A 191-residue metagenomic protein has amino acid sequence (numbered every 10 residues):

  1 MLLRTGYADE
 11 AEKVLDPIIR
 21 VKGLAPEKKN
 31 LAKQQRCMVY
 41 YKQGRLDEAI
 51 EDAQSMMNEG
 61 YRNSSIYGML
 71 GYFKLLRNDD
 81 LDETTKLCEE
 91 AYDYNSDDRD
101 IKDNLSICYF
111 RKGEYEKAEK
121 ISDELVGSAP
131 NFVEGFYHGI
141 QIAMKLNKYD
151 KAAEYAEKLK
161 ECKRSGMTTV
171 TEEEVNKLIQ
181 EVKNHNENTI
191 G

Functional and structural regions predicted by a protein language model:
R4, K42, L76-R77, R111 (+2 more regions): Register position in tetratricopeptide repeats
R20, S55-N58, E89-D93, D123-G127 (+1 more regions): Conserved structural position within tetratricopeptide repeats
M38, Y72-F73, I107, Q141: Residue-level recognition of tetratricopeptide repeat
G127-P130, Q141-M167: TPR/TPR-like (Sel1-like) alpha-helical repeat modules
